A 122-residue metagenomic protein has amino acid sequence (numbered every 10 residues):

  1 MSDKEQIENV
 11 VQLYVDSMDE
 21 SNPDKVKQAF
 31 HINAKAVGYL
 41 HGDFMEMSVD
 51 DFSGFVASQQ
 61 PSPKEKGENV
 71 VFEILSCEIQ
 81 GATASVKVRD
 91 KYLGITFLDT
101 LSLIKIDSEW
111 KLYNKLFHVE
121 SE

Functional and structural regions predicted by a protein language model:
M1-D24, Q28, I32: Short, low-complexity N-terminal intrinsically disordered segments enriched in polar/charged residues
Q6-N9, K35-L40, M45-I95: Surface-exposed, charged secondary-structure patches
H31, Y39, H118: Residue-level "edge-of-site" marker
A34-K35, S121: Short secondary-structure capping/turn micro-motifs that flank functional sites
T96-E122: Short beta-strand edge/turn micro-motifs at domain boundaries
